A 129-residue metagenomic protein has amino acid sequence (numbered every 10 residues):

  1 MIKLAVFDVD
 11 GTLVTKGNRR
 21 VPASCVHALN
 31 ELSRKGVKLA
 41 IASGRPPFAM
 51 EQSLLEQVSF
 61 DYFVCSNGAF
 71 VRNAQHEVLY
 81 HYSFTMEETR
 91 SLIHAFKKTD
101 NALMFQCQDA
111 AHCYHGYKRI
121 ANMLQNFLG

Functional and structural regions predicted by a protein language model:
K3-R19, L92: Asp-based phosphoryl-transfer active-site loop
K16-G17, M50-Q52, A74-Q75, Y114-H115: Short glycine-/acidic-enriched loop or helix-start segments at secondary-structure transitions that form or flank
V21-S24, M86: Charged helix-capping and loop-helix junction motifs
A23-G36, S91, A95: Catalytic-core regions built around general acid/base machinery
L29-M50, N67, L103-A110: Substrate-recognition element of Asp-dependent hydrolases with the DxDx(T/V) motif
R45-F63: Substrate-recognition/cap helix-loop segment adjacent to the acidic, metal-dependent catalytic center of Asp-based
A69-G129: HAD-like small-molecule phosphatases
